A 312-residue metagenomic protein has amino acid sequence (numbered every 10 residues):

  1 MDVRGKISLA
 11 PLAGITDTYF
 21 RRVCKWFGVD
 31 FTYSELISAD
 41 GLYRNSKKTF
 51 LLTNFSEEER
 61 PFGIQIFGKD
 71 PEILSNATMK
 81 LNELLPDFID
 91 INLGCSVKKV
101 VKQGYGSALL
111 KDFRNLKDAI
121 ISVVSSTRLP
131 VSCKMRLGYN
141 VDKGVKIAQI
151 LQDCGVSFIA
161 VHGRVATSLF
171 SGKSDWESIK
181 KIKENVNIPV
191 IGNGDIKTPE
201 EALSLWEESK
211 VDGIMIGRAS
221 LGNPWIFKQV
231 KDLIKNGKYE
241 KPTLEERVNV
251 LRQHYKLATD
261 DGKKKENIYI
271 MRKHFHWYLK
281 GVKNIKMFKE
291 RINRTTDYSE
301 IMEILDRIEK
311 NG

Functional and structural regions predicted by a protein language model:
M1-G312: Flavin-dependent oxidoreductase catalytic cores
